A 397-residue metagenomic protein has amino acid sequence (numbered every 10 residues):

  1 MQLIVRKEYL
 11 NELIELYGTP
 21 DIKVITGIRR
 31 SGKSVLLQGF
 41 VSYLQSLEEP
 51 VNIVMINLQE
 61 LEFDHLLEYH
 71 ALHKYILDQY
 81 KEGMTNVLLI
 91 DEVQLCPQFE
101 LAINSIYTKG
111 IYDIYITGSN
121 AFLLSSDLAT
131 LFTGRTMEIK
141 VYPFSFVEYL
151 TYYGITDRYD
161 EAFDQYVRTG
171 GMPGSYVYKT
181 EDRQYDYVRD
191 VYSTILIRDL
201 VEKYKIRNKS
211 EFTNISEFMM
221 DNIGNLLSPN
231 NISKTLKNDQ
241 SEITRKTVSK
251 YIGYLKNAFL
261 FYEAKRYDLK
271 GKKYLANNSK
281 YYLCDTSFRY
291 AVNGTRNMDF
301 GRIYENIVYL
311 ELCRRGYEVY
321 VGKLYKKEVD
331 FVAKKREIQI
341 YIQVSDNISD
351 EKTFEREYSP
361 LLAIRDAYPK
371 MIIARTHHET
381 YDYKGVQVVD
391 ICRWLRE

Functional and structural regions predicted by a protein language model:
I4-G18: Pre-Walker A adenine-sensing motif
I25: Hydrophobic anchor at the beta1->P-loop junction of P-loop NTPases
K33: Conserved lysine of the Walker
L36, F40: Hydrophobic positions on the alpha1 helix immediately C-terminal to the Walker A/P-loop
V54-M84: Short glycine-rich substrate-engagement loop in P-loop NTPases that contacts/grips substrate
S119-A121, S126-L226: Interdomain motor-coupling "hinge/lid" segment immediately C-terminal to the ATP-binding subdomain of NTP-driven enzymes
T180-Q339: Accessory nucleic acid-recognition modules appended to NTPase machines
H377-E397: Domain-level recognition of nuclease-like catalytic cores that cleave nucleotide substrates
